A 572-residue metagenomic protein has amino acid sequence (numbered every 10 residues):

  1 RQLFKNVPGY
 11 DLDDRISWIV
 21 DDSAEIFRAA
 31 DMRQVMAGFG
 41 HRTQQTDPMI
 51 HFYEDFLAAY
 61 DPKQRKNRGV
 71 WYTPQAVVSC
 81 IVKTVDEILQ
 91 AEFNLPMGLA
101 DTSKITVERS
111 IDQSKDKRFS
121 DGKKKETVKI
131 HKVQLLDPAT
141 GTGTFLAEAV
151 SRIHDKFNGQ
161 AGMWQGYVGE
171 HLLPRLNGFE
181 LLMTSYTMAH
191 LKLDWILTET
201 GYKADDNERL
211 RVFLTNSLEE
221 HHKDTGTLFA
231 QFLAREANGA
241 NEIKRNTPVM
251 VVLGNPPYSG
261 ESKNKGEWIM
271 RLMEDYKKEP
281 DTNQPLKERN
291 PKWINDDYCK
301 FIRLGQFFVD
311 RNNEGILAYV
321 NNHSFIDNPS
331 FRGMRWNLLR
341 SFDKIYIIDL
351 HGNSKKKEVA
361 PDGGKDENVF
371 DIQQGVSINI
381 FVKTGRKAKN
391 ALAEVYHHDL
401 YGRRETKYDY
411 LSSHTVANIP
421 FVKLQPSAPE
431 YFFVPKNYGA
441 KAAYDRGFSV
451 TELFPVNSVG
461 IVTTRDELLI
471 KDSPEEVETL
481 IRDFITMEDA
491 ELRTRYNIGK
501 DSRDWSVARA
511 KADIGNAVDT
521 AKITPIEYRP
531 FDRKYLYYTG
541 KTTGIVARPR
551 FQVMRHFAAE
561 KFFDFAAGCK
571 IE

Functional and structural regions predicted by a protein language model:
R1-D61: Long recognition/docking surfaces used for binding and targeting
Q2-A24, S185, T406-L424: Charged/polar, low-hydrophobicity segments characteristic of intrinsically disordered regions and flexible loops
K5-G9, F93-N94, G201, N497: Short, flexible coil/linker elements and helix-boundary hinge sites characteristic of intrinsically disordered
S23, A91, H221, A388-N390 (+1 more regions): Intrinsically disordered, low-complexity acidic/polar segments
V35-G40, Q44, F56-I348, G352-K357: SAM-dependent methyltransferase catalytic region
D47, N207-R209, T247, V376 (+2 more regions): Sequence-level motif detector for i,i+2 pairs with an aromatic at +2
K263-W268, E288-R289, F307-E572: Sequence-level detector for compositionally biased, low-complexity segments
